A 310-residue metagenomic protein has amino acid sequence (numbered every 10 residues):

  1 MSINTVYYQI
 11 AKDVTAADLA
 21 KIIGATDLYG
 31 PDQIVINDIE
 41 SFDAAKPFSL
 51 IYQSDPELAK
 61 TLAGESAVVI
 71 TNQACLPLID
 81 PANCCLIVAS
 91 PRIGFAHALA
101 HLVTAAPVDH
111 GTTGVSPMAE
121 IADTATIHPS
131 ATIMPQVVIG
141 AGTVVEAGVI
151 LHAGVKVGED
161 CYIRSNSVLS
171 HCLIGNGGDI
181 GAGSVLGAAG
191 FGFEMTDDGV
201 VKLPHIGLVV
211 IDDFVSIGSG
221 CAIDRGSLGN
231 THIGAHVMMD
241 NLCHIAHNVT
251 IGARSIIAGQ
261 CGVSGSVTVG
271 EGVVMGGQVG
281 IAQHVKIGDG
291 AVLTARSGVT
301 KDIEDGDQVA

Functional and structural regions predicted by a protein language model:
M1-I3, G24-E40, V144-G154, L169-L173 (+2 more regions): Short, charge-rich amphipathic segments
M1-M118, G177, G183-S184, A189-K202 (+2 more regions): Terminal amphipathic alpha-helical/low-complexity segments used for targeting or macromolecular assembly
Y7-Y29, M134-V137, T143, C161 (+2 more regions): Short N-terminal secondary-structure initiator segments
D43-A45, L62, L78, M118 (+5 more regions): Generic structural signal for beta-strand residues in well-ordered domains
H110-H171, G175: Right-handed parallel beta-helix
S165-A310: Glycine-rich hexapeptide-repeat left-handed beta-helix
